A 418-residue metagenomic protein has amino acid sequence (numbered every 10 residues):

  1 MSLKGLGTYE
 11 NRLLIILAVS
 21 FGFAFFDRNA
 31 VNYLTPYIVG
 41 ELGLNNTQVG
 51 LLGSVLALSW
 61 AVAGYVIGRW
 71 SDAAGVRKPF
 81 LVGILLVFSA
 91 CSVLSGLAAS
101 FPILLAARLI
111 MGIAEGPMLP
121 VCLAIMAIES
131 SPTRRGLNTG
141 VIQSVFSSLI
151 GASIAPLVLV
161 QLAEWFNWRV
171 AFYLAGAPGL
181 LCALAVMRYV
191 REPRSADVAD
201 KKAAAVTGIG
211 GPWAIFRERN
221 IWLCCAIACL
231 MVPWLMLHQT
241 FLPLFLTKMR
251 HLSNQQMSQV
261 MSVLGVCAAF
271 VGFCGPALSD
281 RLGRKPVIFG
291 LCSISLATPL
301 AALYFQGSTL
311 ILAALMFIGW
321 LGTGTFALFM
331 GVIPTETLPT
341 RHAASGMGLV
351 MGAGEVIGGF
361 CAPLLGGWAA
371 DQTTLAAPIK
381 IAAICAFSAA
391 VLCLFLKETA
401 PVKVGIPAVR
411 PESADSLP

Functional and structural regions predicted by a protein language model:
M1-G7, R194-C224, E412, P418: Juxtamembrane intracellular "pre-TM" segments in multi-pass secondary transporters
V31-N32, N220-A269: Extracytoplasmic gate region of multi-pass secondary transporters
G43, G75, L97-I103, H251 (+2 more regions): Helix-breaking motifs and short loop linkers at transmembrane-helix boundaries and internal kinks in secondary membrane
V62-A99, S279-K285: Conserved MFS/SLC helix-loop-helix module at the cytosolic interface between two early adjacent transmembrane helices
A107-S147: Cytoplasmic helix-loop-helix junction between adjacent transmembrane helices in 12-TM secondary transporters
L137-P156, M351-A362: Glycine-rich segments within core transmembrane alpha-helices of 12-TM secondary carriers
I142, F146-R188: Helix-loop-helix hairpin linking two adjacent transmembrane segments in secondary transporters
R284-I333: C-terminal transmembrane helical hairpin of 12-TM major facilitator-type secondary transporters
